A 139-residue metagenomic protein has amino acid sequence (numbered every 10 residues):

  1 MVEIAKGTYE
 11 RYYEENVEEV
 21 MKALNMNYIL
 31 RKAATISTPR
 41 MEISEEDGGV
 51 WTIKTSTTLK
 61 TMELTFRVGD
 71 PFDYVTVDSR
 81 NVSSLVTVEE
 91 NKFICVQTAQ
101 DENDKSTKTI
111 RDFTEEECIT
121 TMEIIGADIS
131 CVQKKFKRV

Functional and structural regions predicted by a protein language model:
M1-V139: Hydrophobic small-molecule pocket/channel-lining residues, especially in calycin-type beta-barrels
